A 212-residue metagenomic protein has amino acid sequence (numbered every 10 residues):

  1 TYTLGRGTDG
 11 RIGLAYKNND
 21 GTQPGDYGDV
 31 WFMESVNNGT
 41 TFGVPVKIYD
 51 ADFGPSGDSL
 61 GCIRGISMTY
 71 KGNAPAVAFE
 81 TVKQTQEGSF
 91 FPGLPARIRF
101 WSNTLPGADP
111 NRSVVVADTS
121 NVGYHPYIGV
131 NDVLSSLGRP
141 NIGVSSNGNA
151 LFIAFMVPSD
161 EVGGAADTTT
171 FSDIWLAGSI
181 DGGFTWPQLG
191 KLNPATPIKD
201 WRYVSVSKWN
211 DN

Functional and structural regions predicted by a protein language model:
T1-N212: Extracellular, repeat-based ectodomains that mediate carbohydrate processing or recognition
